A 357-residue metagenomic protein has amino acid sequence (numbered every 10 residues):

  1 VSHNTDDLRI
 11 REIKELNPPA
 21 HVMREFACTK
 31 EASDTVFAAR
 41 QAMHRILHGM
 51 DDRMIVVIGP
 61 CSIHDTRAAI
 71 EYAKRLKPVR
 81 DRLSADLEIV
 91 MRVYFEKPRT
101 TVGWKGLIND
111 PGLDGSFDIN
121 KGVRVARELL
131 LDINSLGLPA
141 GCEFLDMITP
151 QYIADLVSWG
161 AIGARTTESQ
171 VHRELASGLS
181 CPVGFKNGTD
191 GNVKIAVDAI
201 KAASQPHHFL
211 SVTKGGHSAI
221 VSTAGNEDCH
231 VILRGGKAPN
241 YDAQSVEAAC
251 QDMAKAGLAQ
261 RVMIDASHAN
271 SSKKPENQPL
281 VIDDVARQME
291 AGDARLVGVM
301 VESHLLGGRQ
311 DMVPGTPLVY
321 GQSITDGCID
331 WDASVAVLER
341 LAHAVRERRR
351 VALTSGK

Functional and structural regions predicted by a protein language model:
S2-D6, D86-Y241, S245-V246, H268-A269 (+8 more regions): Active-site-facing alpha/beta catalytic cores
R9-L47: N- or domain-start disorder-to-order transition segments that initiate the globular core
P18-A27, T223-G235, L318: Gly-rich Lys/Arg/Thr-decorated short loops/hinges at beta-loop-alpha junctions or inter-strand turns that position
I55-A68, D326: Conserved phosphate/anionic-ligand binding catalytic regions in large, soluble enzymes, centered on
G59, I264, D330: Conserved, mostly hydrophobic/aromatic
T66-P78, T101-I108: Glycine-rich loop at the start of a catalytic domain that most often binds anionic cofactors/ligands
L258-V262, A266-P275: Active-site clefts of carbohydrate-active enzymes
H304-R349: Internal helix-turn-beta structural module
